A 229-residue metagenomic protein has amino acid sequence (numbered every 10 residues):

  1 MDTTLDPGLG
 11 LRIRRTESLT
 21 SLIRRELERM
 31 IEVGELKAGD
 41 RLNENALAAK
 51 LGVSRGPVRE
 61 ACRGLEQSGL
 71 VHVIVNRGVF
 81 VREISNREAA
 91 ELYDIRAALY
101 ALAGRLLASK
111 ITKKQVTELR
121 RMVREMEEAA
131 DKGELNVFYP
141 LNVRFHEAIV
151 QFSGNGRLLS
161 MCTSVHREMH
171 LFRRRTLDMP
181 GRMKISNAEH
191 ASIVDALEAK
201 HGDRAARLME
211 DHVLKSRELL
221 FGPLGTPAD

Functional and structural regions predicted by a protein language model:
M1-S109, K114-Q115, Q151, R217-D229: Short linear motifs at protein or domain termini
E17, S21, N187, D203: Electropositive phosphate-/nucleotide-binding environments in soluble metabolic enzymes
S18, V116-T117, G181-K184: Short helix-capping and inter-helix turn/linker motifs at the boundaries of alpha-helical repeat units
E66-Q67, V71-H72, V165-R167, G181-K184: Mobile beta-alpha loop/short-helix "lid" or hinge segments that flank ligand
L92, A98, K113-R174, A188-A196 (+1 more regions): Conserved amphipathic alpha-helical segments that form helical-bundle/coiled-coil interaction surfaces
M169-R173, L177-P180, R217-L224: Short amphipathic alpha-helical interaction/hinge segments
